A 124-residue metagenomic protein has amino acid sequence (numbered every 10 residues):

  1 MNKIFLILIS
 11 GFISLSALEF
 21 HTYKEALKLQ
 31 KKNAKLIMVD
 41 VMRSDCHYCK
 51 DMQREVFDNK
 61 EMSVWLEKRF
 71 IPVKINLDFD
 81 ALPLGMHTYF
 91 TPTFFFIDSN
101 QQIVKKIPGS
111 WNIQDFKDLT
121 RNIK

Functional and structural regions predicted by a protein language model:
I4-S14: Sec-dependent N-terminal signal peptides
E19-H21, F57-D80: Thiol-based oxidoreductase modules, predominantly thioredoxin-like and allied folds used for disulfide exchange
K24-D58: Local sequence-structure signature of Cys/Sec-based thiol-disulfide redox active-site neighborhoods
K28, V64, Q114-D118: Solvent-exposed, polar/charged alpha-helical surfaces in well-ordered, non-transmembrane soluble domains, broadly
N33-I37, R69-V73, S99-I103: Loop/turn elements at helix/coil->beta-strand transitions in domains of secreted/extracellular proteins
R43-Y48, E55-V56, L77-A81, Q101-I103 (+1 more regions): Solvent-exposed loop/turn segments at secondary-structure junctions within structured extracellular/periplasmic domains
L82-T88: Short amphipathic alpha-helix with an adjacent loop that forms part of the alpha/beta core around
Y89-K124: Non-catalytic, surface beta->alpha helical segment in thiol-disulfide oxidoreductase systems
